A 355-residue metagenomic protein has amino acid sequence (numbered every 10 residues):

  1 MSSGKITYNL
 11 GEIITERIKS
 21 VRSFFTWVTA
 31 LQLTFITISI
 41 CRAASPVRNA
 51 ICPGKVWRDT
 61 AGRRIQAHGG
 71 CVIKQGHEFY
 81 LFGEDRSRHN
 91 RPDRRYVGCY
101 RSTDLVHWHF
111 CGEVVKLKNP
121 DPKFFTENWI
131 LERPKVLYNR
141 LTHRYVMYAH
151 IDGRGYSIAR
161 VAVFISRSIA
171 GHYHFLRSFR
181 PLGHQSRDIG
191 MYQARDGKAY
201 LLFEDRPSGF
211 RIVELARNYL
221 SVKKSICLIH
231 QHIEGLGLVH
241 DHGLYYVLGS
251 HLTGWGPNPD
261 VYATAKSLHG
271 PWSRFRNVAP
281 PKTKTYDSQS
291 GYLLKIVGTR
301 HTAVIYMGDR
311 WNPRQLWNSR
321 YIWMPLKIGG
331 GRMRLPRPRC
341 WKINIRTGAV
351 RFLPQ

Functional and structural regions predicted by a protein language model:
M1-V21: N-terminal secretory signal peptides that target proteins for export/translocation
T15, A43-Q355: Carbohydrate-active catalytic/glycan-binding domains of CAZyme proteins, especially the secreted or lumenal ectodomains
R22-T26: N-terminal Sec-pathway targeting helices
V28-I36: Bacterial N-terminal signal peptides
I38-R42: Membrane-interface motif at the C-terminal end of an N-terminal transmembrane signal
